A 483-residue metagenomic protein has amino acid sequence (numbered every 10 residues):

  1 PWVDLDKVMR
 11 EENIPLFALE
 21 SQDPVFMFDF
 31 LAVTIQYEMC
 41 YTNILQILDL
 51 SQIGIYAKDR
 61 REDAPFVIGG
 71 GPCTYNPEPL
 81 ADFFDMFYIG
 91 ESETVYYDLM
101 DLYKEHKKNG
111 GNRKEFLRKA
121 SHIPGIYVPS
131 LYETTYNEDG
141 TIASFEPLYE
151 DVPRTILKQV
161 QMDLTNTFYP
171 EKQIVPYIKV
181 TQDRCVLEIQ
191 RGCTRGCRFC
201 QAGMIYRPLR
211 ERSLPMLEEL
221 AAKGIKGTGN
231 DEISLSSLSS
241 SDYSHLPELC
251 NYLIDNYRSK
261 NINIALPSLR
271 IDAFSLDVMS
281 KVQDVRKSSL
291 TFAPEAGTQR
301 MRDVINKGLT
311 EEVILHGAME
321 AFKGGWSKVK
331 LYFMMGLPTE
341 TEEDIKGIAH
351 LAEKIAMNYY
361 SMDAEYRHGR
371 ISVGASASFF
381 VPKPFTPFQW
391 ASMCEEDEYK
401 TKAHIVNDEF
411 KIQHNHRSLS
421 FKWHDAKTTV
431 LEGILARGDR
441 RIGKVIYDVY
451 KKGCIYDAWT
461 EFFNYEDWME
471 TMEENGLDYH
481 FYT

Functional and structural regions predicted by a protein language model:
W2, K7-E146, P384-D439, Y447-W459: Glycine-rich beta-alpha loop elements in corrinoid/cobalamin-binding modules across cobalamin-dependent enzymes
D4-D6, P79, E133-N137, S244 (+6 more regions): Flexible glycine/acidic-rich beta-alpha junction loops that bind and position SAM and/or redox cofactors in anaerobic
L31, I35, I44, D85 (+9 more regions): Conserved structural-core and active-site-/substrate-pathway-adjacent residues in large, well-folded domains of enzymes
M39, A222-K330, M334-S372, A377: Conserved SAM/AdoMet-binding glycine-rich loop
L48, D82-F87, Y103-E105, M204 (+6 more regions): Short secondary-structure boundary/capping segments
P129, T135-V186: N-terminal [4Fe-4S]-dependent radical SAM core
Q173-Q201, I225, L266, S288 (+1 more regions): N-terminal pre-triad scaffold of radical SAM enzymes
C200-M216: Iron-sulfur (Fe-S) cluster-binding segments and ferredoxin-like electron-carrier domains, especially [2Fe-2S]
